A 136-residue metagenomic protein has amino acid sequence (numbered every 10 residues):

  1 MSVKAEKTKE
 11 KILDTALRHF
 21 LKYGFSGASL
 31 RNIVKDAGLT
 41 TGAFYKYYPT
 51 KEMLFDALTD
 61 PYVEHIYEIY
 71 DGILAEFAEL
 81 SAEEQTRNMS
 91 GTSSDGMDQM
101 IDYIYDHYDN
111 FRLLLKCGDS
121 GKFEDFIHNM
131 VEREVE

Functional and structural regions predicted by a protein language model:
M1-A5: N-terminal intrinsically disordered/low-complexity leader segments
K11-R18, K22, N32, D36 (+6 more regions): Alpha-helical structural segments
G38-Y48: Short hydrophobic/aromatic patch on the recognition helix
A82-V135: Short secondary-structure transition hinges
